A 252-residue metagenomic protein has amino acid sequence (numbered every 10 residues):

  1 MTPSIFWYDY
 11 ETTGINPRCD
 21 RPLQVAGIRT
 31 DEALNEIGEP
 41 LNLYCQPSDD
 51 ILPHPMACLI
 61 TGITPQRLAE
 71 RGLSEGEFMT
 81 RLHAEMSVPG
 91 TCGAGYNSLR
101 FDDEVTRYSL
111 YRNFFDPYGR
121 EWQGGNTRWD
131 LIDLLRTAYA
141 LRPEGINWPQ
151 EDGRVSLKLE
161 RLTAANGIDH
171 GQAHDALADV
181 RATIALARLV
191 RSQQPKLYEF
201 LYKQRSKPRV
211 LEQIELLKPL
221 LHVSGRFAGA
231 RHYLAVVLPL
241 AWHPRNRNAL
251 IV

Functional and structural regions predicted by a protein language model:
P3, C19-V25, R29-I63, A84-L197 (+1 more regions): Metal-dependent phosphoesterase core characteristic of DEDDh/y 3'-5' exonuclease domains
W7-Y8: Short hydrophobic beta-strand that contains or immediately precedes a catalytic carboxylate
E11, R29-D31, V252: Residue-level signal for short segments within beta-strands and strand-turn junctions of well-structured beta-sheet
E11-R18: Short acidic, Gly/Ser-rich segments with clustered Asp/Glu that frequently serve as metal-coordination loops in enzyme
I60-F78: Metal-dependent phosphoesterase signature
K203-V252: Acidic catalytic cores of enzymes that act on phosphate-bearing nucleotides/polynucleotides
